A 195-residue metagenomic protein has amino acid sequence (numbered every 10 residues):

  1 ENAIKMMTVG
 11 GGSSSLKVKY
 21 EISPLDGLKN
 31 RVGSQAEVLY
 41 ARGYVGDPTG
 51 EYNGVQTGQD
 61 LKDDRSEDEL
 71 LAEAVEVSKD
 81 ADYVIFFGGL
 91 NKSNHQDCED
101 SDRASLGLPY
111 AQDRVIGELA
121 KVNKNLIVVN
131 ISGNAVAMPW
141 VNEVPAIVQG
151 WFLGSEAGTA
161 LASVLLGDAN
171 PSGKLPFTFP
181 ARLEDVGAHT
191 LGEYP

Functional and structural regions predicted by a protein language model:
E1-G10, K17-L25, K29-S34, L39-K62 (+1 more regions): Secreted, periplasmic, or luminal enzymes acting at the cell surface/secretory milieu
V9-S13, D97-D100: Glycine-rich phosphate/pyrophosphate-binding beta-alpha loops
A41-N53, T57-N142: Hydrophobic helix-and-loop "lid/oligomerization" segment in the mid-to-C-terminal part of catalytic domains
